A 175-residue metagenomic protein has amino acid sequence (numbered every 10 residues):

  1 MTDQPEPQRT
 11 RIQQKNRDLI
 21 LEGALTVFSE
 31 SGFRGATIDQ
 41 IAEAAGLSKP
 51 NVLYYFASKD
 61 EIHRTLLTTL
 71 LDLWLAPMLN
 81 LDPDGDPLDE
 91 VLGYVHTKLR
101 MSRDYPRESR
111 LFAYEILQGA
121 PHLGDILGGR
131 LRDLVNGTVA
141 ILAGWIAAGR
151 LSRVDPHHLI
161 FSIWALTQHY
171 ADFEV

Functional and structural regions predicted by a protein language model:
M1-K15, T26: N-terminal intrinsically disordered/low-complexity leader segments
L19, G23, V27-E61, T65: Helix-turn-helix
F56, Y114-G119: Short helix-capping/turn signature of helix-turn-helix
I62-D82: Histidine- and aromatic-rich ligand-binding microenvironments
D72-L79, D104, P121-A147, H158 (+1 more regions): Amphipathic alpha-helical packing segments from all-alpha helical-bundle domains
L79-E108, A148, R153-I163: Hydrophobic alpha-helical connector segments
L111-Y114, G124-G128, I146-V175: Hydrophobic/aromatic-rich alpha-helical bundle segments in the mid-to-C-terminal region
